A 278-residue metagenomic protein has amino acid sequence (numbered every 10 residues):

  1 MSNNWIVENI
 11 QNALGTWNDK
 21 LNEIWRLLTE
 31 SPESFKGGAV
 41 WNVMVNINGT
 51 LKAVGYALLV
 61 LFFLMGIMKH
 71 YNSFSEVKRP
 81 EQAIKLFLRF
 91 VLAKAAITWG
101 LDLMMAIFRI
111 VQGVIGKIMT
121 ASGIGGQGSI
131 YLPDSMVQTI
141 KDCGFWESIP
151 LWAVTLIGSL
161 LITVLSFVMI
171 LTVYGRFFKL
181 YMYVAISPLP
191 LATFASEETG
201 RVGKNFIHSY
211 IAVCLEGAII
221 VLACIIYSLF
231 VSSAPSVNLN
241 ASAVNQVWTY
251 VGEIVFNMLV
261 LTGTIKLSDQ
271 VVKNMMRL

Functional and structural regions predicted by a protein language model:
M1-L58: Binding/recognition "hotspot" determinant
S2-I10, P80-G100, G203-V213: Alpha-helical transmembrane segments and their helix-start/interface "positive-inside/aromatic belt" motifs in integral
M44-K52, I84-L88, L92, K141 (+4 more regions): Alpha-helical membrane-interface segments at transmembrane helix boundaries
A53-M65, I157, L161-T163, L180: Hydrophobic alpha-helical transmembrane segments
L58-K94, I186-G200: Hydrophobic transmembrane alpha-helix segments characteristic of membrane transport and insertion machinery
F63-N72, I220-S236: Juxtamembrane "helix exit" motif at the C-terminal ends of alpha-helical transmembrane segments in multi-pass membrane
K94-I186, C224-R277: Non-cytosolic segments of integral membrane proteins
L191-H208, V271-R277: Alpha-helical transmembrane segments
